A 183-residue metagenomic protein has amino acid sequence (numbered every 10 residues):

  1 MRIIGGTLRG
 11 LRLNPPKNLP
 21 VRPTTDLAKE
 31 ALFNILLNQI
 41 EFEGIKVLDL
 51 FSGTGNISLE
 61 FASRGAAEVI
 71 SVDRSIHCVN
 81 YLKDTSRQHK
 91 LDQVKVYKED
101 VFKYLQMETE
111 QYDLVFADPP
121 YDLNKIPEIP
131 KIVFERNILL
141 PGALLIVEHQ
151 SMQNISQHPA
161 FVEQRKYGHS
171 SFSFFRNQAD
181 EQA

Functional and structural regions predicted by a protein language model:
M1-A183: Class I S-adenosyl-L-methionine-dependent methyltransferase catalytic core
